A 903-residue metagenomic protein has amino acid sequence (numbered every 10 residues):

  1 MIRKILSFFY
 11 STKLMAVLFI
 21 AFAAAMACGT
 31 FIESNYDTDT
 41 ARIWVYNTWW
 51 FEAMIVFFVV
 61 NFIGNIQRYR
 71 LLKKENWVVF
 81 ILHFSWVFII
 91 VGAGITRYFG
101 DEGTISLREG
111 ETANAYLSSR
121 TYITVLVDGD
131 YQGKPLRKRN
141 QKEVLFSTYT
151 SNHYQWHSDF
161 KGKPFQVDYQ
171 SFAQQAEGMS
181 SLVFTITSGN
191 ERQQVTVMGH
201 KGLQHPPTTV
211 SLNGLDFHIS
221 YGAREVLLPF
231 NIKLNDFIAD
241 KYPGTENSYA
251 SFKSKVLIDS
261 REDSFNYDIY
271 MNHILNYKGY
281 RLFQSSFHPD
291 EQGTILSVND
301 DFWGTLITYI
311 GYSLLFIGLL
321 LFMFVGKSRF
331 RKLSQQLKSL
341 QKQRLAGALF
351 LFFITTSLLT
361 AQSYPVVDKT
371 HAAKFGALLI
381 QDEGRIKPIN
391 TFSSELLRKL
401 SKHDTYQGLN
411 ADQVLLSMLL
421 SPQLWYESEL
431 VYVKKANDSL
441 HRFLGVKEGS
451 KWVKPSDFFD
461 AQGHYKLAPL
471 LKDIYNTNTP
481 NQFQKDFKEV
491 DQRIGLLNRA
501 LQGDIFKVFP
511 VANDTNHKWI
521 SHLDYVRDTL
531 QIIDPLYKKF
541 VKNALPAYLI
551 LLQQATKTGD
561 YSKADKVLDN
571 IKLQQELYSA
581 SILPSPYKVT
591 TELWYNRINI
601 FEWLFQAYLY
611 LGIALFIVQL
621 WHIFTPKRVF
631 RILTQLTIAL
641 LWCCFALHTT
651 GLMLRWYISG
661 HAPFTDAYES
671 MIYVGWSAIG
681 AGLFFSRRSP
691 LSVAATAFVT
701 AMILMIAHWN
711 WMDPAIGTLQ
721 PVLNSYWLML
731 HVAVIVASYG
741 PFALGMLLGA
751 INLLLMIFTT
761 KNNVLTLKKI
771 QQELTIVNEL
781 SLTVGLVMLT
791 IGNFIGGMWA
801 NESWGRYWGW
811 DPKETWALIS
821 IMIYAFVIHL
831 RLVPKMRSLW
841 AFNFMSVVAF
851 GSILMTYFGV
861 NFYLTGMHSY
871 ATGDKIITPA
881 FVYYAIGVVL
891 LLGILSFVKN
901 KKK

Functional and structural regions predicted by a protein language model:
M1-F8, D39, Q67, T590-W594 (+1 more regions): Cytosolic juxtamembrane amphipathic/interface segments immediately preceding and feeding into a transmembrane helix
M1-L14, L18, K327-K342, L359-G376 (+1 more regions): Generic start-of-chain signal for non-secretory N-termini
M1-R3, L333-L349, K627-T634, T759-V777 (+1 more regions): Membrane-interfacial, low-structure loops and terminal tails that flank and connect transmembrane helices in multi-pass
T12-F31, W49-I63, I81-I95, F283 (+16 more regions): Hydrophobic cores of alpha-helical transmembrane segments in multi-pass integral membrane proteins
Y46-Y122, L136, S297-L333, K338-G347: Internal alpha-helical transmembrane segments
G103-D301, T360-W594: Soluble non-transmembrane domains of integral membrane proteins
S297-Y309, L583-G612: Cytosolic-side membrane-insertion boundary helix
A348-S357: Bacterial N-terminal signal peptides
